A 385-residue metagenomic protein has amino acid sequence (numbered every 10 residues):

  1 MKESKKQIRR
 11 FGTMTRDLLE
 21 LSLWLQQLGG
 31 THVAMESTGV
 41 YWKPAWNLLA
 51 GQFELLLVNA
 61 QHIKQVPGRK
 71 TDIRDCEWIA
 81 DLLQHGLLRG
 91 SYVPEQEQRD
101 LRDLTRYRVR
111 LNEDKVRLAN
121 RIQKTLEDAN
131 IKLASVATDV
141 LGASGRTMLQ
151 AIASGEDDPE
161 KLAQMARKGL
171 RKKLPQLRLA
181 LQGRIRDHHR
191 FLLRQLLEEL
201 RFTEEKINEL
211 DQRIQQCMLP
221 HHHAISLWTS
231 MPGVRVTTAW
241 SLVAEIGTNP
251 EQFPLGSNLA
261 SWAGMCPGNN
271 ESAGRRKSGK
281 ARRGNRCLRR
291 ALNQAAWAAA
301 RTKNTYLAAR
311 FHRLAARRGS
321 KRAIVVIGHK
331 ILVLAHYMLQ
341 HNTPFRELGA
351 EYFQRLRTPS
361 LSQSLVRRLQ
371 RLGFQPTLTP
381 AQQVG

Functional and structural regions predicted by a protein language model:
M1-G385: A detector of single, family-specific signature residues that are central to catalytic or substrate-handling motifs
